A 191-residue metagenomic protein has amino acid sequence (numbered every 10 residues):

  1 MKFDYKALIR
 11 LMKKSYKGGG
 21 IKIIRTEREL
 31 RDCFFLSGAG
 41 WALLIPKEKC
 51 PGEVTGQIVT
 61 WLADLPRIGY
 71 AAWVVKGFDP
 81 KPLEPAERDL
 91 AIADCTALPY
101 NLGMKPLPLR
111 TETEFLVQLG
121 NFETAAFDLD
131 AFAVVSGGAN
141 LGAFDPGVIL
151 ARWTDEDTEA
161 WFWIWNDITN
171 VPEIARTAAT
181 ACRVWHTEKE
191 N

Functional and structural regions predicted by a protein language model:
M1-I45: Intrinsically disordered, low-complexity linker/loop segments enriched in Gly/Pro and charged/polar residues
G38-W41, P46-E48, G52-N191: C-terminal functional regions that serve as terminal interaction/effector modules
